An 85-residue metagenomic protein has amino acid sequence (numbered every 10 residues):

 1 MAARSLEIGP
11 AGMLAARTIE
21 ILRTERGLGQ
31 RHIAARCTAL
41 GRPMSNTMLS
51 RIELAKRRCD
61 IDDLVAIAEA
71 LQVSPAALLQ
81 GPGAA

Functional and structural regions predicted by a protein language model:
M1, A84-A85: Short intrinsically disordered terminal tails
M1-R26, A76: A short, Lys/Arg-rich alpha-helix, primarily the initiator
T24, A35, E69: Alpha-helical residues within the helix-turn-helix
T24, T38-A39, L54, G83: Residue-level detection of the helix-turn-helix DNA-binding "recognition helix"
G27-R51: Short alpha-helical DNA-recognition segment
K56, D60-A77: DNA major-groove recognition helix of helix-turn-helix/homeodomain DNA-binding modules
